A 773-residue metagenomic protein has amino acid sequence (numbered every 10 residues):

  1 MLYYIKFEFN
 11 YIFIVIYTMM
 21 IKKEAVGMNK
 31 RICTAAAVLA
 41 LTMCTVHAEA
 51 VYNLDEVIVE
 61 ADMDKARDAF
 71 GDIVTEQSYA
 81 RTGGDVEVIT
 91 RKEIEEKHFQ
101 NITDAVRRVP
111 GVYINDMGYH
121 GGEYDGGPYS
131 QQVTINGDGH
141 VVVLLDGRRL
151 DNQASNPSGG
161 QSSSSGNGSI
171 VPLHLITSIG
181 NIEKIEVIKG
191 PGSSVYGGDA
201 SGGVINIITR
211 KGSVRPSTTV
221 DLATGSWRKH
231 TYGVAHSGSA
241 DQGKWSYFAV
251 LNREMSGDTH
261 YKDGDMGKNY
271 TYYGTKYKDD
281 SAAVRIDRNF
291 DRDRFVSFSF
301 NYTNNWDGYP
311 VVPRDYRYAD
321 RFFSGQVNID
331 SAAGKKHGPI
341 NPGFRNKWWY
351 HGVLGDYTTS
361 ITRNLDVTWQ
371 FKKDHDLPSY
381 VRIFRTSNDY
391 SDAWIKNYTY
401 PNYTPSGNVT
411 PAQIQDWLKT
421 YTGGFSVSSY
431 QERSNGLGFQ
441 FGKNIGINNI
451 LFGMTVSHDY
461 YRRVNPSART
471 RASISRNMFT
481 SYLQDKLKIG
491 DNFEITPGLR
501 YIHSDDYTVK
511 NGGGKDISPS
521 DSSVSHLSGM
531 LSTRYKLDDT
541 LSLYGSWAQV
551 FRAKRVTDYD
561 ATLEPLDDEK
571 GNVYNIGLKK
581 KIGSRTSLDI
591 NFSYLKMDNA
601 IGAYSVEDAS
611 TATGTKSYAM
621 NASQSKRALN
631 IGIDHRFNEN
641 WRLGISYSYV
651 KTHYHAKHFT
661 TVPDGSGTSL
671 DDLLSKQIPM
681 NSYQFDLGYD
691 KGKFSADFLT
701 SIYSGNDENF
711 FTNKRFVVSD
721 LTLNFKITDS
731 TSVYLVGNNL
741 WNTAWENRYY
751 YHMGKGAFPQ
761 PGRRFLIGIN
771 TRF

Functional and structural regions predicted by a protein language model:
L2-I5, A35-A37, V46-E49, S237 (+7 more regions): Conserved C-terminal beta-signal and adjacent last beta-strands/turns of outer-membrane beta-barrel proteins
G71, T75-S78, G83-V86, T103-A154: Extracytoplasmic beta-strand/coil segments of soluble accessory domains associated with Gram-negative outer-membrane
I102-A105, Q131-V133, L144, V171-L175 (+3 more regions): N-terminal periplasmic accessory domains that precede and gate Gram-negative outer-membrane beta-barrel machines
Q132, R148-K189: Short acidic/polar hinge/loop motifs at secondary-structure boundaries that mediate gating or recognition
V214-R215, A223, A235-Y357: Periplasmic-side early beta-strands and strand-to-turn transitions of outer-membrane beta-barrels
G243, S379-N397, R534-R552, D568-E639 (+4 more regions): Membrane-embedded beta-barrel scaffold of Gram-negative outer-membrane proteins
N289-N305, K347-W349, V353-G513, P519 (+3 more regions): Face-selective signature of the C-terminal outer-membrane beta-barrel domain
G490-D491, I495, Y594-K596, A619-N709 (+2 more regions): Gram-negative outer-membrane beta-barrel transporters
